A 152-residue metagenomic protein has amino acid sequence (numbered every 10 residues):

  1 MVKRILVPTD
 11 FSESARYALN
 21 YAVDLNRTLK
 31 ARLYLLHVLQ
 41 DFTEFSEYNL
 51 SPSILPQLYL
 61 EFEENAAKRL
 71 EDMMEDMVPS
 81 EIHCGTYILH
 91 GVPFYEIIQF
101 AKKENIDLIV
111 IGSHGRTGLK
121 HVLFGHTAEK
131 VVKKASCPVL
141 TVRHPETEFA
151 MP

Functional and structural regions predicted by a protein language model:
V2-S53, T147: Small/aliphatic-rich secondary-structure junction motif
A18, F45-E47, I98-Q99, H121-L123 (+1 more regions): Short, well-ordered secondary-structure micro-motifs
T28, E75-I109, E146-P152: Structural beta-alpha unit
L36, G85-L89, L140: General small-molecule cofactor/ligand-binding pocket signal
S53-K68: A short acidic, glycine-rich active-site loop that binds or catalyzes chemistry on phosphate/adenosine moieties
N65, I88-V92, H114: Short beta->alpha linker loops
F100-A150: Gly/Ser-rich helix-loop-strand patches that form or flank binding pockets for ribonucleotide-derived cofactors
